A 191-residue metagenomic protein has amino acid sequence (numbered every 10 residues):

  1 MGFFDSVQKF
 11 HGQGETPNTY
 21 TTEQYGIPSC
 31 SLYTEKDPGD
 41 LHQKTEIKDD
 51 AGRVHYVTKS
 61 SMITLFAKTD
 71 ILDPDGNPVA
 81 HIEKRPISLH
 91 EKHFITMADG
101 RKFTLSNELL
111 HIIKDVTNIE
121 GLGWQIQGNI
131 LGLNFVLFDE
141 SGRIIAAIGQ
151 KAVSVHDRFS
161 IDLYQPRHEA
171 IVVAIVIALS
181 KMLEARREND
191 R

Functional and structural regions predicted by a protein language model:
G2-K114, Q150-R191: N-terminal targeting and processing segments
I112-Q127, L131-L137: A contiguous pocket-lining binding segment that forms or flanks enzyme active sites
I126-L131, F138-D139, I144-F159, Y164: Short, surface-exposed interaction patches in beta-rich subdomains that mediate adhesion/assembly near membranes
